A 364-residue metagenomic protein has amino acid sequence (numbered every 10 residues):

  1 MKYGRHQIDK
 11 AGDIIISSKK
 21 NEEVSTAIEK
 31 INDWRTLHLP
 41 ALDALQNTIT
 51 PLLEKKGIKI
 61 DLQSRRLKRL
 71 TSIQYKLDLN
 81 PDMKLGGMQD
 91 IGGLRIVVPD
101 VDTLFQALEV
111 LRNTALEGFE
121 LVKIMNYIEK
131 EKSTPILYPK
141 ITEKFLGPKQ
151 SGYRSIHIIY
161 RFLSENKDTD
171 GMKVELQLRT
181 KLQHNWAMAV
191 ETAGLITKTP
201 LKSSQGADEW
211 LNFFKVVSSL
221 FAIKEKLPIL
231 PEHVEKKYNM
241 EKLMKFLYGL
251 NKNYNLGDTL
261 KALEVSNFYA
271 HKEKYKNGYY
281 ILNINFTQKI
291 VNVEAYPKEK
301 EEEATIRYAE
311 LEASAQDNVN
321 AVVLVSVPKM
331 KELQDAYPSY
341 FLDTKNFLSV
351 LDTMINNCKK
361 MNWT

Functional and structural regions predicted by a protein language model:
M1-L37, T169-L282: An acidic, glycine-/histidine-flanked metal-binding catalytic module
E23-L79, I290-V293: Surface-exposed, low-hydrophobicity interaction/linker segments
D78-M88, L282, E310-S314: Short, flexible, solvent-exposed loop/turn segments with mixed acidic/basic and small polar residues
L85, V97-P231: Long beta-strand-rich cores associated with HINT superfamily self-processing modules
D90-P99, L176, A321-L324, L333: Short cationic amphipathic helices and targeting signals
I290-E299, V325: A short, exposed loop/beta-hairpin motif centered on an aromatic-Gly-Thr core
K300-A315: A short, charged, amphipathic alpha-helix used as a generic interaction element across diverse proteins
D317-N362: Short, mixed-charge low-complexity intrinsically disordered segments
